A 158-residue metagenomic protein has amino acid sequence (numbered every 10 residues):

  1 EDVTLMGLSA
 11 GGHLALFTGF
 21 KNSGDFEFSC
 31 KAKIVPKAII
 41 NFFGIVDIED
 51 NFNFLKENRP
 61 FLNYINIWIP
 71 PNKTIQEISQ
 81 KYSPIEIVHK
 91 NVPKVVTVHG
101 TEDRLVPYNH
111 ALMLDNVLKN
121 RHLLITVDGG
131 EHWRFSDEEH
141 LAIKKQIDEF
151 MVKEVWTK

Functional and structural regions predicted by a protein language model:
E1-F54: Primarily recognizes the serine-hydrolase "nucleophile elbow" in alpha/beta-hydrolase and SGNH/GDSL folds
V3, V95, H122: Short, conserved active-site loop motifs that form the nucleotide-linked donor/cofactor pocket
I40, V96-V98, I125: Conserved hydrophobic packing residues within short motifs/helices of P-loop NTPase cores of ABC-family ATPases
D47-I48, E102-V106, W133-R134: Acidic catalytic loop of the alpha/beta-hydrolase fold
D50-E86: Mobile cap/lid helix-loop segments that gate and shape the active-site cleft of serine hydrolases
S83-V92, N109: Conserved serine/cysteine hydrolase catalytic core
N91, V96-H99, D103: Short beta-strand/loop motif that positions the catalytic acidic residue of the alpha/beta-hydrolase fold
Y108-K158: C-terminal catalytic histidine-bearing segment of alpha/beta-hydrolase fold enzymes
